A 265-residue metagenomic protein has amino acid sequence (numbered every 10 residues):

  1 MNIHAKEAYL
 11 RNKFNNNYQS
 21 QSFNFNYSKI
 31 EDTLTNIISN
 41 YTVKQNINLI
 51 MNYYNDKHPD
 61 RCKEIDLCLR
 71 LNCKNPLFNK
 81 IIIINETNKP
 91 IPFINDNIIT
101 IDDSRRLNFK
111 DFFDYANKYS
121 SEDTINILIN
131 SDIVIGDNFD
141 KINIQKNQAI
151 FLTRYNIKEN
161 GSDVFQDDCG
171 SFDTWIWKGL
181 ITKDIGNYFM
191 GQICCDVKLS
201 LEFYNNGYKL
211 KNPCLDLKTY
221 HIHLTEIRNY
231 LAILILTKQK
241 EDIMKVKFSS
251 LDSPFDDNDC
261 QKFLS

Functional and structural regions predicted by a protein language model:
H4, Y9-D66: N-proximal low-complexity "stem/linker" segments adjacent to membrane-targeting elements
H58-P59, T87-F93, K158-N160: Short, charged/polar "capping" segments at the starts of alpha-helices and the immediately preceding loops
R61, F189-S265: C-terminal catalytic/acceptor-binding lobe
L67-N79: Short, acidic, metal-binding catalytic loop of nucleotide-sugar glycosyltransferases
N79-E86, I127, A149-L152: Short, hydrophobic beta-strand segments that form beta-sheet elements in well-ordered domains
E86-T124: Active-site-proximal specificity loops/subdomain of glycosyltransferases
D123-G136: Short beta-strand-to-loop acidic/aromatic patch adjacent to the donor-nucleotide binding site
I133-L201: Conserved catalytic core of nucleotide-sugar-dependent glycosyltransferases
